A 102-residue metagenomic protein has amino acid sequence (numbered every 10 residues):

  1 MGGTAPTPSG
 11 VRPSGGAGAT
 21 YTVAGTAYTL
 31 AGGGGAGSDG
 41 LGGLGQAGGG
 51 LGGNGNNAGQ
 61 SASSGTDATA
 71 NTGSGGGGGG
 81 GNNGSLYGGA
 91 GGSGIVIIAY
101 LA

Functional and structural regions predicted by a protein language model:
M1-A102: Low-complexity, glycine/proline-biased repetitive segments and flexible coils/loops
